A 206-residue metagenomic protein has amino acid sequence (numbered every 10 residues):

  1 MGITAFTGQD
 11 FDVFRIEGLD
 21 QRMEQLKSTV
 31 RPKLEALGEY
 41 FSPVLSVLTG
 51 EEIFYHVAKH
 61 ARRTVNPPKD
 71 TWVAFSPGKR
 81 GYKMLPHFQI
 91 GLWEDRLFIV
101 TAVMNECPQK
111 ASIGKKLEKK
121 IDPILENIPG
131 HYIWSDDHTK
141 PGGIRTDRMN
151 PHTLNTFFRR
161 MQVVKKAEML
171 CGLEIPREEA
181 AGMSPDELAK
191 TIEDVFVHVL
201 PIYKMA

Functional and structural regions predicted by a protein language model:
M1-L45, G143-A206: Long, solvent-exposed, polar/charged low-complexity segments
R31-V65: Gly/Pro-rich turn-and-neighbor structural signature
P43-V57, E126-P141, M205-A206: Short glycine-rich, low-complexity/disordered patches
L48-G50, N66-P68, K83, L92 (+2 more regions): A generic structural signal for short, non-catalytic loop/turn and secondary-structure boundary residues
H56-A58, A74-S76, G91, V100-A102 (+2 more regions): Residues in well-ordered beta-strands of folded domains
P67-L125: Aromatic- and glycine-enriched beta-alpha-beta binding-site module
E106-K166: Short, internal acidic amphipathic alpha-helical interface segments that mediate docking to partner proteins
